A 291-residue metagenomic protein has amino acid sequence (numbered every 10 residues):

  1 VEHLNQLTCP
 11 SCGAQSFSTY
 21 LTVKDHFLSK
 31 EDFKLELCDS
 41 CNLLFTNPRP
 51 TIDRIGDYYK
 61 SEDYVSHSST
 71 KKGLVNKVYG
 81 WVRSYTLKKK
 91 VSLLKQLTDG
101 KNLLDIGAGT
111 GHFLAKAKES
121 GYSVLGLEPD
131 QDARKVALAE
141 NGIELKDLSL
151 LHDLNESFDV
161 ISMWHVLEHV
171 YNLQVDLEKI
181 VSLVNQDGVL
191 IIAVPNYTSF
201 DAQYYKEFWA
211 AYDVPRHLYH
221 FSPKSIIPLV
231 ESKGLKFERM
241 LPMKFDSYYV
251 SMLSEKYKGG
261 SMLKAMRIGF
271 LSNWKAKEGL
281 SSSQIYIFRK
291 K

Functional and structural regions predicted by a protein language model:
V1-G73: N-terminal juxtadomain amphipathic helix that follows a signal peptide/anchor or precedes a small N-terminal auxiliary
E2-L7, L21-L28, R239-K291: A C-terminal cap/extension of S-adenosyl-L-methionine-dependent methyltransferases that defines the acceptor-substrate
H3-L7, T86-K206, L218-K233, M243-F245 (+1 more regions): Conserved SAM-binding loop
F17, V124, F237-E238: Hydrophobic anchor at the start of a short beta-strand that flanks the dinucleotide cofactor-binding loop
K30-D32, A137-A139, F158-V160, V250-L253: Short secondary-structure transition/capping segments
K34-L35, D63, A139-I143, E207-F208 (+1 more regions): Short low-complexity, flexible loop/linker segments enriched in glycine and/or proline with clustered acidic
K72-V75, Y205-V214, L253-G260: Short glycine/proline- and charge-enriched loop/turn segments that cap or connect secondary-structure elements
L74-K89: Conserved SAM-binding loop and adjacent beta-strand
